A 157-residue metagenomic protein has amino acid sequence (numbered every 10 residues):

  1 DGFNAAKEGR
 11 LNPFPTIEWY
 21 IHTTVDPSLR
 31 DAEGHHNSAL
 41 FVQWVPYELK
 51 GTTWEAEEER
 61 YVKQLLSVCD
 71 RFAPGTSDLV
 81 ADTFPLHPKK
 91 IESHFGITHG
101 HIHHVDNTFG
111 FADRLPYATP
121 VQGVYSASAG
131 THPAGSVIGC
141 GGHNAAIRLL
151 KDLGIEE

Functional and structural regions predicted by a protein language model:
D1-L86: C-terminal segments that line or cap access tunnels to active or ligand-binding sites in enzymes and enzyme-associated
G2-A6, T76, I91, L149 (+1 more regions): Generic structural signal of hydrophobic/aromatic residues within well-ordered alpha-helices of folded domains
L11-Y20, R71-H132: A glycine-rich dinucleotide-binding beta-alpha-beta segment and adjacent secondary-structure elements that constitute
H35, E57-L65, G100-E157: C-terminal structured subdomain/cap of oxidoreductase catalytic cores
